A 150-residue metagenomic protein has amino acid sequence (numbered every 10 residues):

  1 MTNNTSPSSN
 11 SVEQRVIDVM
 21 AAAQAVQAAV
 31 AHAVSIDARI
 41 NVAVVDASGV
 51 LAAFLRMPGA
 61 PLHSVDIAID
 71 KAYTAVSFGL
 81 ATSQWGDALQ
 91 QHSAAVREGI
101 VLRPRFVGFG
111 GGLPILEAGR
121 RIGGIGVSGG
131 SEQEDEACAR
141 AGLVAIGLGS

Functional and structural regions predicted by a protein language model:
T2-S150: Flexible, solvent-exposed loop/hinge segments and secondary-structure transition points
